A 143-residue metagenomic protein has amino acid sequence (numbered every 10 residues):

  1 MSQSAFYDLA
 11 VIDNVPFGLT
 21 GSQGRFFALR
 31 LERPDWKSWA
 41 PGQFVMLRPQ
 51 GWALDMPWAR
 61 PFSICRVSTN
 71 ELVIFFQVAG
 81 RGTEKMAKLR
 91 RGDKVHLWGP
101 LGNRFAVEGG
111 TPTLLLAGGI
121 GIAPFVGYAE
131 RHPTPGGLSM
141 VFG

Functional and structural regions predicted by a protein language model:
S2-R91: Ferredoxin-reductase
R81-G143: FNR/FR-type flavoprotein reductase catalytic core
